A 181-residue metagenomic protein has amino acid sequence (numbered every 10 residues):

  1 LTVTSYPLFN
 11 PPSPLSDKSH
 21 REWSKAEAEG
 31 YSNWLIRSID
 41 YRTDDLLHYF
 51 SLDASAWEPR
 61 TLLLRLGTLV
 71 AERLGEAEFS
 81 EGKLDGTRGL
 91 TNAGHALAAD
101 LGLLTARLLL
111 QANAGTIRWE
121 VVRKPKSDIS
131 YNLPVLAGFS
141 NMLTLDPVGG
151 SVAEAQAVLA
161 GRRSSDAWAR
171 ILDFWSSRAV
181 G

Functional and structural regions predicted by a protein language model:
L1-L90, A179-G181: The feature captures two recurrent sequence modes
A26-A28, A54-A56, A71, A77 (+7 more regions): A sequence-composition feature that detects small, non-aromatic residues
G82-I129: Aromatic- and glycine-enriched beta-alpha-beta binding-site module
R123-G181: A recognition module on extended beta-rich or small alphabeta surfaces enriched in W/G with H and D/E
